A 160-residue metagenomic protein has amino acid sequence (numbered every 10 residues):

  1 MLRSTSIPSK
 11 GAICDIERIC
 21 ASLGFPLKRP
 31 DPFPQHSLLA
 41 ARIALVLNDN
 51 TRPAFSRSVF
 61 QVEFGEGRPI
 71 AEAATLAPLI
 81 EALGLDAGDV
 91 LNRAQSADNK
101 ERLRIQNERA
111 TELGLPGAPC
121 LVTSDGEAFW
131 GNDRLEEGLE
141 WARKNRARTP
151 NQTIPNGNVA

Functional and structural regions predicted by a protein language model:
M1-E66, T149, T153-V159: Structural alpha/beta surface segment adjacent to cysteine/selenocysteine redox centers across thiol/disulfide enzymes
S58-A160: C-terminal cap of thioredoxin/glutaredoxin-like
